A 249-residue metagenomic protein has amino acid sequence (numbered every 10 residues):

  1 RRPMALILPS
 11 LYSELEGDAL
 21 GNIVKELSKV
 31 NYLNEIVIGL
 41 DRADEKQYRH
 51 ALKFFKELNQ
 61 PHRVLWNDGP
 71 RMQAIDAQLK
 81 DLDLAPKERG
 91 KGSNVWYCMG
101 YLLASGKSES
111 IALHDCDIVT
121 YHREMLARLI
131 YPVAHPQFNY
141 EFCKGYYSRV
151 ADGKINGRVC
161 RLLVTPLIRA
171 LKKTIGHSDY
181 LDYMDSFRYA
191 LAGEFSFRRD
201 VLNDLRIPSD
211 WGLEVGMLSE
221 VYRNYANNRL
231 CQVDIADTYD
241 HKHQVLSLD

Functional and structural regions predicted by a protein language model:
R1-K29: N-proximal low-complexity "stem/linker" segments adjacent to membrane-targeting elements
P3-A5, L27-I38, N59-H62: Short loop->beta transition adjacent to catalytic acidic/histidine clusters or analogous donor-positioning motifs
N22-N34, F54, A134: Short, acidic, metal-binding catalytic loop of nucleotide-sugar glycosyltransferases
E45-S108: Active-site-proximal specificity loops/subdomain of glycosyltransferases
S105-V119: Short beta-strand-to-loop acidic/aromatic patch adjacent to the donor-nucleotide binding site
V119-R149: Conserved donor-nucleotide/metal-binding helix-loop-beta segment in metal-dependent transferases, i.e., the alpha-helix
D152-R161, K172-E194: A recurrent flexible, glycine/aromatic-enriched loop bordering the glycosyltransferase active site that acts as
W211-D249: C-terminal catalytic/acceptor-binding lobe
